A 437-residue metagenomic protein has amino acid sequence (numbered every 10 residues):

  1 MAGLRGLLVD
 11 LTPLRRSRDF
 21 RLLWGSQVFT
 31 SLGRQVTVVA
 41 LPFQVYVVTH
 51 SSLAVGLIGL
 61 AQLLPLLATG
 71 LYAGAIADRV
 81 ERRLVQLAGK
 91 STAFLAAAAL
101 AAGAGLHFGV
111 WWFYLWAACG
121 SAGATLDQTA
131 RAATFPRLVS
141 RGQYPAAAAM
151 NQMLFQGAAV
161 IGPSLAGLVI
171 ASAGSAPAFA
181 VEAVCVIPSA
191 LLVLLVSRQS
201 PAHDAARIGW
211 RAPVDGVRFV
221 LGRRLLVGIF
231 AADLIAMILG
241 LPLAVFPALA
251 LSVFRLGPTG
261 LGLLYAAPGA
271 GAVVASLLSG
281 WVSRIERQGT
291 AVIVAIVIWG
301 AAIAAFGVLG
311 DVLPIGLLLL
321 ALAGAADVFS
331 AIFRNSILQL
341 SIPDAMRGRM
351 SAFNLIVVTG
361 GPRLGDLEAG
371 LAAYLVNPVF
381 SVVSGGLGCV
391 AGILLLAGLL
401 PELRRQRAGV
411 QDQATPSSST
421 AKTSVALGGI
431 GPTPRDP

Functional and structural regions predicted by a protein language model:
M1-D436: Alpha-helical transmembrane-bundle signature of multi-pass membrane transport and export proteins
